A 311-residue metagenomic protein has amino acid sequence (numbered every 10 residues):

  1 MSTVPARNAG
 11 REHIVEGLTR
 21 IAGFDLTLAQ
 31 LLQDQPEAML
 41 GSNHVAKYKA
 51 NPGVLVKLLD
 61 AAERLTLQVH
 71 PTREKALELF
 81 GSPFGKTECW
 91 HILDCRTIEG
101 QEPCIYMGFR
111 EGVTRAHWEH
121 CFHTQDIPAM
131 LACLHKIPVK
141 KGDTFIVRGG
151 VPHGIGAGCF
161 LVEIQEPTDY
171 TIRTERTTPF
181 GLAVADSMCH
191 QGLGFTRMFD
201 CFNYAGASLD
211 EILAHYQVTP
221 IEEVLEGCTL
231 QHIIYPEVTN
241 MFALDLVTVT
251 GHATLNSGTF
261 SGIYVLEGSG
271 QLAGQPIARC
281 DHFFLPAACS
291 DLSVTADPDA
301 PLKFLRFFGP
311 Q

Functional and structural regions predicted by a protein language model:
M1-T114, T177-E222, L244, Q311: Transition-metal
V56, L65, S82, E88-H91 (+6 more regions): His/acidic/aromatic-lined binding-pocket segments of jelly-roll/cupin-type domains and related regulatory beta-sandwich
K57, L67, E78-G81, H252-S257 (+2 more regions): Short histidine-centered beta-strand/loop micro-motifs that create catalytic or ligand/metal-coordination sites
L59-R64, T72-R73, C95-I98, V151-Y170 (+2 more regions): Ligand-binding loop in jelly-roll beta-barrel domains
T114-I127, N256-Y264: Short, basic/aromatic beta-hairpin or loop at an interaction surface
F122-T174: Loop-centered beta-sheet repeat module
L134-I146, L272-L292: Short acidic-glycine-tyrosine-enriched beta hairpin
A214-I277, D281: Acidic/His-leaning functional-site neighborhoods
